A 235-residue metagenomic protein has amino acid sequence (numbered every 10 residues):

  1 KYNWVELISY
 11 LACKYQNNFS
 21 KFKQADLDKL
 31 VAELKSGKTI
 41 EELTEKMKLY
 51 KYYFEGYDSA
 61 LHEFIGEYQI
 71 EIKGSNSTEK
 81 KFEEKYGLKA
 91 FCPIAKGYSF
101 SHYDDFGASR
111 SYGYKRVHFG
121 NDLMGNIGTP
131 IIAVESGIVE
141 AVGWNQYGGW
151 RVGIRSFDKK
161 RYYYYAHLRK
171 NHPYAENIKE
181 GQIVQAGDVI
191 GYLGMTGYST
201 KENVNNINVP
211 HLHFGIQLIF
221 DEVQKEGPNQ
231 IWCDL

Functional and structural regions predicted by a protein language model:
K1-G56: Cationic-aromatic interfacial patches
E33, I40-W150, A186: Surface-exposed, glycine-biased beta-strand/turn segments
D122-M124, I131-A133, G153-R155, Y162-A166 (+2 more regions): Structural recognition of the beta-strand scaffold that forms the well-ordered cores of secreted hydrolase catalytic
I127, G143, D188, G194-G197 (+1 more regions): Sec/Tat-exported extracytoplasmic proteins
V134-N177, K201-V209: Zn2+-dependent peptidoglycan hydrolase active-site motif and core
R151-I154, V184-N203: Short hydrophobic beta/alpha edge segments that flank linear recognition/processing sites
E176-V184: A short, structured loop/turn motif at beta-sheet edges
V204-L235: Acidic, glycine-rich catalytic/binding loops that coordinate metals and/or anionic ligands
